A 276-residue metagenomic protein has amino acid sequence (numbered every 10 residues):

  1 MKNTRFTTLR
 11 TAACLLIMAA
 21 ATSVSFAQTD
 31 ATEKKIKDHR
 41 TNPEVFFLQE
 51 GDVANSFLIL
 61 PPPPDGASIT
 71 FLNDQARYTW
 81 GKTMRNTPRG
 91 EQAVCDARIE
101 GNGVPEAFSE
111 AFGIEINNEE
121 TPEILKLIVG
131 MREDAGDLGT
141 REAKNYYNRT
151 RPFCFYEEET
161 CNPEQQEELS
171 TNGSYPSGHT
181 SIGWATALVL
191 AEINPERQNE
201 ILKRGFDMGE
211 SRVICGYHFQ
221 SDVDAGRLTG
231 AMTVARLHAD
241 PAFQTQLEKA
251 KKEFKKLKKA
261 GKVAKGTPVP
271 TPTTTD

Functional and structural regions predicted by a protein language model:
K2-A13: Bacterial N-terminal signal peptides that target proteins for export
A12-S23: Bacterial N-terminal signal peptides
S25-A27: Boundary at the C-terminal end of the N-terminal hydrophobic targeting segment
T29-C215, R236-A239, Q246, L257 (+1 more regions): Hydrophobic alpha-helical bundle signature of multipass membrane enzymes
H218-S221: Short acidic/histidine-rich active-site segments
A231-T233: Catalytic phosphate/nucleotide-handling subdomain of diverse soluble enzymes
K249-D276: Primarily interfacial, aromatic-capped hydrophobic alpha-helices that serve as membrane anchors
